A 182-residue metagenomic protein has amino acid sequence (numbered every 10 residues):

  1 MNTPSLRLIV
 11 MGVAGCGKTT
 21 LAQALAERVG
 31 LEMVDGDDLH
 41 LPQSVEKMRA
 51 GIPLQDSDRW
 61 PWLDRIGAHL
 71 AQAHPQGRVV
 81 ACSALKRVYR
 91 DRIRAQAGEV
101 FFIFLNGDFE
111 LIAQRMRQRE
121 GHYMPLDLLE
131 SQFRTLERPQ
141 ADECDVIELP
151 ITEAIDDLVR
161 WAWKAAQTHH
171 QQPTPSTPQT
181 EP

Functional and structural regions predicted by a protein language model:
M1-S5: Phosphate-binding P-loop
V10: Hydrophobic anchor at the beta1->P-loop junction of P-loop NTPases
V13: P-loop (Walker A) phosphate-binding loop of NTP-binding proteins
K18: Conserved lysine of the Walker
Q23-A68: Conserved substrate/cofactor phosphate-moiety recognition/catalytic segment in nucleotide-dependent phosphotransferases
S57-F101, L105, F109: Glycine-rich phosphate-binding loop used to anchor ATP phosphates in small-molecule kinases, encompassing both
Q118-W161: Small-molecule kinase domains that catalyze NTP-dependent phosphoryl transfer to phosphate-bearing small molecules
A166-P182: C-terminal accessory "lid"/substrate-recognition subdomains
